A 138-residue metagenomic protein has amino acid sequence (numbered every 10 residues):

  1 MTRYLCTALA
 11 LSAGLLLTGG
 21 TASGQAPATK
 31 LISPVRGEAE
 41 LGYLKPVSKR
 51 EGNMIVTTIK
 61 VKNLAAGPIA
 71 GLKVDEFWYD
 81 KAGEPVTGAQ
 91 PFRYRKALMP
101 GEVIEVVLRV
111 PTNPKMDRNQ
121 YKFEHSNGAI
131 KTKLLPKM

Functional and structural regions predicted by a protein language model:
M1-L9: Bacterial N-terminal signal peptides that target proteins for export
A8-T18: Bacterial N-terminal signal peptides
Q25-T58, L64, K137: Low-complexity, acidic Ser/Thr/Pro/Gly-rich terminal tails and inter-domain linkers that flank the onset of structured
A26-A28, V110-M138: Terminal connector regions
N63-P68, A82: Short, acidic/polar linear motifs in exposed loop/turn regions
P68-G71, V86: Short acidic/proline- and small/hydrophobic-mixed sequence motifs that coincide with surface turns and coil-to-beta
W78-G88: Short aromatic-acidic-glycine turn motif
V86-M116: Intrinsically disordered, low-complexity Pro/Gly/Ser/Thr-rich segments with frequent PxxP/GP/PP motifs and embedded
